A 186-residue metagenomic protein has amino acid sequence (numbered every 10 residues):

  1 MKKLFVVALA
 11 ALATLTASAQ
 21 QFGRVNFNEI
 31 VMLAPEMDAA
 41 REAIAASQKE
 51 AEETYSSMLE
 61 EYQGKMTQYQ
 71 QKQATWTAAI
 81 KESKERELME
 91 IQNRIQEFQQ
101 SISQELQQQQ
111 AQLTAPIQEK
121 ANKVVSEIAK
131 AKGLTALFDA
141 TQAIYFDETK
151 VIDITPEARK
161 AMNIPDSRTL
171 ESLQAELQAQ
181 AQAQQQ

Functional and structural regions predicted by a protein language model:
M1-K2, G23: Short, intrinsically disordered low-complexity segments
K2-A8: Sec-dependent signal peptide recognition, specifically the positively charged N-region followed immediately by
A8-L9, M32: A ubiquitous, low-specificity "background" feature that marks scattered single residues across proteins without
A13-A19: Sec/Tat signal peptide C-region and signal peptidase I cleavage site
Q20-Q186: Amphipathic, charged alpha-helical segments and their helix-to-coil junctions in extracytoplasmic/peripheral assemblies
